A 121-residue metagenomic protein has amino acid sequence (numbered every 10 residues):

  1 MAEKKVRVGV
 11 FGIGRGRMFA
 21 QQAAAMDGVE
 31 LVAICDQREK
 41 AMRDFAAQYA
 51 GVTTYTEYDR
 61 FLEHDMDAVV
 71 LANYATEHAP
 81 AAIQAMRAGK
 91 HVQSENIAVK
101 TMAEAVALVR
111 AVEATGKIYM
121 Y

Functional and structural regions predicted by a protein language model:
M1-Y49: N-terminal Rossmann-like dinucleotide-binding module
A25, A47, E63, R110-E113: Solvent-exposed polar/charged
D27-G28, A88, E113-K117: Short helix-capping segments at alpha-helix termini
A33, A68, I118: Short, Asp-centered acidic motifs that coordinate Mg2+ and/or phosphate in catalytic or ligand-binding sites
D36, A72-N73, Y121: Conserved residues at beta->alpha junctions
K40, V52-A111: Beta-loop-alpha module in the N-terminal Rossmann-like domain of NAD(P)-dependent dehydrogenases, especially those
A107-Y121: Rossmann-fold dehydrogenase core element
